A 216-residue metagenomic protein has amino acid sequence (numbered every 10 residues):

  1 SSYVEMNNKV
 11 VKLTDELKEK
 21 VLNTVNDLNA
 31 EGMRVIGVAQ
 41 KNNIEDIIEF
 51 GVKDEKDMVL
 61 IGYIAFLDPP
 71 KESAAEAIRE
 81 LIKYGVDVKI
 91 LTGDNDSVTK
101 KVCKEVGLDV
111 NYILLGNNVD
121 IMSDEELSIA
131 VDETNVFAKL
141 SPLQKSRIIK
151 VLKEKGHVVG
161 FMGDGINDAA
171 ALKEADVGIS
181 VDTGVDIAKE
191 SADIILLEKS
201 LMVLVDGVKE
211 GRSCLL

Functional and structural regions predicted by a protein language model:
S1-I166, K173-E174: Cytosolic catalytic headpiece
E55, E105-V110, I179, E198 (+1 more regions): Short, hinge-like loop/turn segments at secondary-structure boundaries
E125-S128, K153, K173, T183-L216: Non-transmembrane, extramembrane segments of multi-pass ion/lipid transporters
F137, G178-S180, I194-I195: Short, well-ordered beta-strand core segments
